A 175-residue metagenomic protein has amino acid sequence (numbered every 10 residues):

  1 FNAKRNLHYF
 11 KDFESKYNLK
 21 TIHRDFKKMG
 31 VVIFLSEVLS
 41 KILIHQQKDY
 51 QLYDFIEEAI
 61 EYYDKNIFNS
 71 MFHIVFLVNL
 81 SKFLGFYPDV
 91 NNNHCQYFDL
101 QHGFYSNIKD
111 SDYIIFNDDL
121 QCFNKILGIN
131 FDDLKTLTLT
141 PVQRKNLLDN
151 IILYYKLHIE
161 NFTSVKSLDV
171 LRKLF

Functional and structural regions predicted by a protein language model:
F1-F175: Non-catalytic alpha-helical scaffolds and adjoining flexible linkers that form interface surfaces for assembly
